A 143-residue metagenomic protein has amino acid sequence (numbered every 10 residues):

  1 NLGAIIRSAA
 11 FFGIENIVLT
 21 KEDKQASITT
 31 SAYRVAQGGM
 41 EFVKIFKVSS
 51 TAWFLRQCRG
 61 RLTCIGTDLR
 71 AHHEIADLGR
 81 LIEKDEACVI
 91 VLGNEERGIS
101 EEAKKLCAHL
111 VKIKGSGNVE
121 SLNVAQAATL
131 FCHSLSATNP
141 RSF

Functional and structural regions predicted by a protein language model:
L2-H73: RNA substrate-binding interface of SAM-dependent RNA methyltransferases
S8-F11, S31-G39, S100-F143: Structured adenosyl-cofactor binding patch, chiefly the S-adenosyl-L-methionine
T20-Q25, K47-A52, R97, E120-A125 (+1 more regions): Short C-terminal domain-edge/linker segments immediately following a structured domain
L55-R59, I82-E83, S136: Surface-exposed amphipathic alpha-helices with a cationic face
I65-V119, N123: Active-site/ligand-binding-proximal alpha/beta "capping" segment
